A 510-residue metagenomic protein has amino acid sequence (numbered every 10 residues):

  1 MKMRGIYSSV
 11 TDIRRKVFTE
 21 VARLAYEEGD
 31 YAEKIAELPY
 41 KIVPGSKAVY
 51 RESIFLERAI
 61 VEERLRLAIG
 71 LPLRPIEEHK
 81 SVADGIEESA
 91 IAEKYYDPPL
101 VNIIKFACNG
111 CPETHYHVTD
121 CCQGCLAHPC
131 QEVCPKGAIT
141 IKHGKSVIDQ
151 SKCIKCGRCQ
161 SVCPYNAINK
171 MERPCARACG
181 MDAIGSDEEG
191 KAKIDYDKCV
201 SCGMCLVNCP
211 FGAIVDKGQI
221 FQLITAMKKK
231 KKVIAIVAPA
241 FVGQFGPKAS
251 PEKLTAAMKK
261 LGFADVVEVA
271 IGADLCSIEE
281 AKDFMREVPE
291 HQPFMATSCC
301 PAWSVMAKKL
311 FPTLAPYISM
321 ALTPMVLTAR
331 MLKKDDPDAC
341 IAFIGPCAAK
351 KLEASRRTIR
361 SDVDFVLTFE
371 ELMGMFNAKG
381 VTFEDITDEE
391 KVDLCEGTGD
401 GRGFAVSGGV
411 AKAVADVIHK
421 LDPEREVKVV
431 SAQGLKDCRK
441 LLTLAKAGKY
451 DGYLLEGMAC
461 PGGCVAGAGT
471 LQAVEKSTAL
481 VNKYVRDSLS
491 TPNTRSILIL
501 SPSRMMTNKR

Functional and structural regions predicted by a protein language model:
M1-E88, D216-R510: Iron-sulfur-associated redox domains of electron-transfer enzymes in respiratory and anaerobic energy metabolism
A90-T119, K136-G137: N-terminal [4Fe-4S]-dependent radical SAM core
N109-H117, T140-K145, S186, M204 (+4 more regions): Gly-rich Lys/Arg/Thr-decorated short loops/hinges at beta-loop-alpha junctions or inter-strand turns that position
V118, D149, G180, D195 (+2 more regions): A secondary-structure boundary/capping signal
A127-Q150, R158-D195, V200, M204-Q219 (+1 more regions): Iron-sulfur cluster-binding cysteine motifs and their immediate structural context in ferredoxin-like electron-transfer
Q150-S151, N493: Short, intrinsically disordered, low-complexity segments enriched in Ser/Thr and Pro
